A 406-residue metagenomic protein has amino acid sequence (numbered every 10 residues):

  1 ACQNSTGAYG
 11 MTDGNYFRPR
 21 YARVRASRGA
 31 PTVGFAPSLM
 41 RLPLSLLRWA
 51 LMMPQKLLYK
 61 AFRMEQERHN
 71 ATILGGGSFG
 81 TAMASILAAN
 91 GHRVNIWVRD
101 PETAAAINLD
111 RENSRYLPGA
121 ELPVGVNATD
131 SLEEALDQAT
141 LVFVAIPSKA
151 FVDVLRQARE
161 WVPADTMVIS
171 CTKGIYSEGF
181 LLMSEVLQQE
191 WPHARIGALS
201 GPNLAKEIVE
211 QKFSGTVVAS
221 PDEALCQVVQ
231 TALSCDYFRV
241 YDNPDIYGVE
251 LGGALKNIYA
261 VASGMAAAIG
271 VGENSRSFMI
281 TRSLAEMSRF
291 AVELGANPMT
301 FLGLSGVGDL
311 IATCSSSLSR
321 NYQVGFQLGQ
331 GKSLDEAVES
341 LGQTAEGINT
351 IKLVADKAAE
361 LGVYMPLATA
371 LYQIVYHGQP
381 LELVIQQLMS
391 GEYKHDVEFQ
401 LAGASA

Functional and structural regions predicted by a protein language model:
Y59, K256, S263-A267, V292-L302 (+2 more regions): NAD(P)-dependent Rossmann-like dehydrogenase/reductase catalytic/cofactor-binding core
M64-A120, D130, Q157: NAD(P)+-binding Rossmann beta1-loop-alpha1 motif at the extreme N-terminus of oxidoreductases
L122, A128-D137, L141-F213, V229-T231: Rossmann-like NAD(P)(H) cofactor-binding subdomain of soluble oxidoreductases
A150, W161, V186, E190-A194 (+1 more regions): Internal alpha-helical scaffold of NAD(P)-dependent oxidoreductase catalytic cores
S170, R195-S200, V240-P244, G303 (+1 more regions): General beta-strand structural signal in soluble alpha/beta enzymes
